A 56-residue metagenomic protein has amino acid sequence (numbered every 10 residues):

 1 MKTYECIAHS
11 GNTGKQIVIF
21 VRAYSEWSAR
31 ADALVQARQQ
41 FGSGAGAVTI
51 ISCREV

Functional and structural regions predicted by a protein language model:
M1-Q16: Short aromatic-glycine-(Arg/Gly/Cys) micro-motifs in beta-strand/loop hairpins
E5-H9, L34, Q39: Residue-level detector of functional hotspots within protein domains
H9, R22-Y24, I51-R54: A structural detector for beta-sheet-dominated domains
G14-S28: A short, exposed loop/beta-hairpin motif centered on an aromatic-Gly-Thr core
V35-V56: Short, mixed-charge low-complexity intrinsically disordered segments
